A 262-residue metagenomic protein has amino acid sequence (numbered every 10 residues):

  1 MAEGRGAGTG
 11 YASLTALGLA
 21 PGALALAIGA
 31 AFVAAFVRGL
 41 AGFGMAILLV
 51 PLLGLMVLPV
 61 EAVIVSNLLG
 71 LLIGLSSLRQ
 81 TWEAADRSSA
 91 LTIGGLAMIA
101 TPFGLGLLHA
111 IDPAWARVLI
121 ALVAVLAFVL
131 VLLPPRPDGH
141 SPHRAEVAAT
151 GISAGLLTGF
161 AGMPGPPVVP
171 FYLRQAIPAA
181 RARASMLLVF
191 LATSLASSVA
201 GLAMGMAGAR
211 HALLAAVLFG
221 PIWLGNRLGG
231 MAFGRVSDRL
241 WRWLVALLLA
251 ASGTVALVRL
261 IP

Functional and structural regions predicted by a protein language model:
M1-G22: Short, strongly hydrophobic alpha-helical membrane anchors
L17, L24-L91, G151, G155 (+2 more regions): Small-residue-rich hydrophobic segments that form or flank transmembrane alpha-helices in multi-pass membrane proteins
L58, D112, P178, S237-W241: A helix-boundary/kink motif common to multi-pass secondary transporters, especially Major Facilitator Superfamily
A62, L107-L108, R117, L157-M163 (+2 more regions): Hydrophobic alpha-helical transmembrane segments in multi-pass integral membrane proteins
V63-S66, R117-I120, R183, R242-V245: Hydrophobic/aromatic positions within or immediately flanking transmembrane alpha-helices of multi-pass small-molecule
G70, A97-T101, A124-A127, F190 (+2 more regions): Residue-level recognition of pore/gate-forming positions within transmembrane alpha-helices of multi-pass
G74-A84, L105, L119-R144, G230-M231 (+1 more regions): Transmembrane helix exit motif
L228-L249: Interfacial loop-to-transmembrane junctions
